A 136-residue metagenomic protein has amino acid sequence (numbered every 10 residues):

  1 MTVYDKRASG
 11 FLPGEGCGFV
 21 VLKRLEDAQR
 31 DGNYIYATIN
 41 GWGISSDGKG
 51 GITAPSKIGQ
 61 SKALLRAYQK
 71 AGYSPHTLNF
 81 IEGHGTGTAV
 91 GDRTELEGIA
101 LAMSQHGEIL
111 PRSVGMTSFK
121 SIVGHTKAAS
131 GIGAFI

Functional and structural regions predicted by a protein language model:
M1-I136: Condensing-enzyme catalytic core of the thiolase-fold
